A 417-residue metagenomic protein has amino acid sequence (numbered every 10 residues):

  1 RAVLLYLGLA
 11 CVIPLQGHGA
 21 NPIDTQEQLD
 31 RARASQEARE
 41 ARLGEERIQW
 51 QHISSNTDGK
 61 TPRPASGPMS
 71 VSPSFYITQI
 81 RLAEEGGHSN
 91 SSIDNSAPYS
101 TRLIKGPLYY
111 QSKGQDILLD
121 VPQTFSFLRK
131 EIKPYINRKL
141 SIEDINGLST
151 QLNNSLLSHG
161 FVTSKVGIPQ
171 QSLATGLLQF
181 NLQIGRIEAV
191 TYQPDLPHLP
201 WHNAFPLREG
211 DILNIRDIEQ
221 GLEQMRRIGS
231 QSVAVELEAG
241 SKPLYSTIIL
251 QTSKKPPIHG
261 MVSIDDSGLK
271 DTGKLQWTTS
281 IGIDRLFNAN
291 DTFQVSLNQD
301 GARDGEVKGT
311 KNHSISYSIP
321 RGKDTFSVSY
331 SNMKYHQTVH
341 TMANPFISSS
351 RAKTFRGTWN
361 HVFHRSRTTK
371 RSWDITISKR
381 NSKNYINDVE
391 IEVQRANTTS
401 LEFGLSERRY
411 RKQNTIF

Functional and structural regions predicted by a protein language model:
R1-L5: Bacterial N-terminal signal peptides that target proteins for export
Y6-P14: Bacterial N-terminal signal peptides
L15-F417: Immediate N-terminus of the mature polypeptide
